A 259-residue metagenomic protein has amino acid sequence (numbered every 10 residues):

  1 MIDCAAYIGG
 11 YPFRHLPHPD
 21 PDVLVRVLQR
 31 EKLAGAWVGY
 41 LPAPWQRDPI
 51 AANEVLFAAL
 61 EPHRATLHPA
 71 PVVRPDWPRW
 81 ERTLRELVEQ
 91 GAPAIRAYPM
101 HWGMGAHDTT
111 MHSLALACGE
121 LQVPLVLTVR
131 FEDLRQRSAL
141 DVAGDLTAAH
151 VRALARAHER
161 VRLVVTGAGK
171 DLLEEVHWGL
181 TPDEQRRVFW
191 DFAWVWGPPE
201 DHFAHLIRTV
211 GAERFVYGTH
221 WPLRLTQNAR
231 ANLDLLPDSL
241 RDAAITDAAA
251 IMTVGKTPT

Functional and structural regions predicted by a protein language model:
M1-C4, W37-Y40, A70-V72, R96 (+3 more regions): Active-site neighborhood of phospho(di)ester-bond hydrolases with catalytic His/Asp-centered motifs
I2-I8, P17-G35, R85, T209-V216 (+1 more regions): Mid-to-C-terminal alpha-helical segments outside catalytic/metal-binding sites
A5, L28, L56, L60 (+5 more regions): Conserved, mostly hydrophobic/aromatic
A5-Y11, T128, G167: Histidine-centered divalent metal-coordination motifs
A6-Y7, Y11, D22-W45, L67-V72 (+2 more regions): Divalent metal-dependent hydrolysis catalytic cores, especially in the metallo-beta-lactamase
P12-P19, A43-A51, V73-E81, W102-T109 (+3 more regions): Acidic-and-aromatic substrate-binding clefts and catalytic sites of carbohydrate-active enzymes
A34, R47-D133: Active-site gating/metal-coordination segments in enzymes
P93-A94, H107-V216: Catalytic pocket-lining loop regions of alpha/beta-barrel enzymes, especially the amidohydrolase/enolase/GH5 lineages
